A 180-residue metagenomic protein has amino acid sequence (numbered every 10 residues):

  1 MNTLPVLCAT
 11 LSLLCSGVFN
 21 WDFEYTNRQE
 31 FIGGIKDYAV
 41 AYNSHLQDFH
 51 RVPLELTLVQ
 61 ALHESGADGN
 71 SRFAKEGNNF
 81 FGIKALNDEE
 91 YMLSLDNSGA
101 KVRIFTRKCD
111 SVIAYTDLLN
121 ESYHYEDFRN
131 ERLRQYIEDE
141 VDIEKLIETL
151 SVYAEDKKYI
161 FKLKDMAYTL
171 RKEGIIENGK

Functional and structural regions predicted by a protein language model:
N2-V59, H63-K180: Catalytic cores of secreted/periplasmic lytic hydrolases that degrade extracellular macromolecules
